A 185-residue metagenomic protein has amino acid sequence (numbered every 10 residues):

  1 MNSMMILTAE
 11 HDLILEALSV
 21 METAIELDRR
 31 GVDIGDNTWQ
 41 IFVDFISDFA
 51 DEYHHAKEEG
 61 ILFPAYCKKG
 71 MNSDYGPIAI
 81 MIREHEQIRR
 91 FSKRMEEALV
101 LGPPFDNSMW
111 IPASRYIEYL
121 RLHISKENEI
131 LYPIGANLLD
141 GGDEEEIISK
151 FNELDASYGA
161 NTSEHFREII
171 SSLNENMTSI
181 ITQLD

Functional and structural regions predicted by a protein language model:
M1-D185: Small-residue-biased structural context
